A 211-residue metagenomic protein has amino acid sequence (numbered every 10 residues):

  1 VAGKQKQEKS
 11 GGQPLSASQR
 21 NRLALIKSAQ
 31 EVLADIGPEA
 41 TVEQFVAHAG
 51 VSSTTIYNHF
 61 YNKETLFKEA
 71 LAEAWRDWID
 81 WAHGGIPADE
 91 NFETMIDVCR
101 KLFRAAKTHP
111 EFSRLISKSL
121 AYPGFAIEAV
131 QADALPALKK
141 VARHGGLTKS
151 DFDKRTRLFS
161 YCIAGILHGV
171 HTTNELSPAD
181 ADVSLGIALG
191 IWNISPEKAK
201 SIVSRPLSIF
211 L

Functional and structural regions predicted by a protein language model:
V1-K9, K139-R143, T172-L211: C-terminal peripheral helix-coil segments that are non-catalytic and often amphipathic
P14-S28: N-terminal positioning helix adjacent to the helix-turn-helix/winged-helix DNA-binding module
A24, S28, V32-T65, E69: Helix-turn-helix
K27, A72, F92-K107, D153 (+3 more regions): Amphipathic alpha-helical segments that line or abut small-molecule/effector binding pockets and mediate allosteric
T41-V42, S113-K118, E128, S150-D151 (+1 more regions): Short, hydrophobic secondary-structure boundary micro-motifs
V42, A72-D80: Short, basic, alpha-helical segments at the C-terminal edge of helix-turn-helix-like DNA-binding modules
E69, H83-R114, Y122, F159: Hydrophobic alpha-helical connector segments
I79, D97, L120-H168, A179 (+1 more regions): Amphipathic alpha-helical packing segments from all-alpha helical-bundle domains
